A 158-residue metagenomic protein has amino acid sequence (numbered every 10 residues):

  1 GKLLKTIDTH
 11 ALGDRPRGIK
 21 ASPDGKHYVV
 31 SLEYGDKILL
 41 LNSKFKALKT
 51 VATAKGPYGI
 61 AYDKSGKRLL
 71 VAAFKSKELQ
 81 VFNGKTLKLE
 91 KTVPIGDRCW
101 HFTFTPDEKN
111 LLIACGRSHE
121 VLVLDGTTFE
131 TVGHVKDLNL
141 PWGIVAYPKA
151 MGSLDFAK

Functional and structural regions predicted by a protein language model:
G1-K158: Predominantly soluble domains enriched in secretory-pathway, periplasmic, or organellar proteins
